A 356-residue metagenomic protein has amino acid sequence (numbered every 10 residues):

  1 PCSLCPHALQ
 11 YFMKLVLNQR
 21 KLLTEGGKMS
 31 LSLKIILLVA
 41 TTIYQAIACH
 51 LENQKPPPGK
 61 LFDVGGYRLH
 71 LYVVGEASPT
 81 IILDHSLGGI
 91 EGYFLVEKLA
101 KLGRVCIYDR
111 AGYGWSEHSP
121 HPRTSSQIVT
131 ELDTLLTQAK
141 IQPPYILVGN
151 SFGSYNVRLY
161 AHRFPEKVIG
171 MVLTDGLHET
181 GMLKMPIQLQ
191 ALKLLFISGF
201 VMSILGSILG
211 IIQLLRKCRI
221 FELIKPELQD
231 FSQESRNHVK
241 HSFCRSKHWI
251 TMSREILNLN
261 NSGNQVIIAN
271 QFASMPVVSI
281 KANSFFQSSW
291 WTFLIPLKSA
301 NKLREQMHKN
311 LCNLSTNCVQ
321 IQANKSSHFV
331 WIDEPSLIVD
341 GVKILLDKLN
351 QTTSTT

Functional and structural regions predicted by a protein language model:
C2-C5: Cysteine-centered motifs
L15, R20-P79, F94, K101-G103 (+3 more regions): Alpha/beta-hydrolase fold catalytic core
V73-W115: Conserved HGGG/HGGXW glycine-rich cap/lid loop of the alpha/beta-hydrolase fold
V74, R110-V148, F164: Active-site loop/oxyanion-hole signature of alpha/beta-hydrolase fold enzymes
G88, R110-G114, G153-N156, H178 (+1 more regions): Alpha/beta-hydrolase active-site loop signature
S125, K167, V172-N313, C318 (+1 more regions): Flexible "cap/lid" subdomain of the alpha/beta-hydrolase fold that forms the substrate-access gate
P143-M185: Conserved hydrolase catalytic core segment
C318, N324-T356: Catalytic active-site module of serine/aspartate enzymes centered on a nucleophile-bearing elbow/loop
